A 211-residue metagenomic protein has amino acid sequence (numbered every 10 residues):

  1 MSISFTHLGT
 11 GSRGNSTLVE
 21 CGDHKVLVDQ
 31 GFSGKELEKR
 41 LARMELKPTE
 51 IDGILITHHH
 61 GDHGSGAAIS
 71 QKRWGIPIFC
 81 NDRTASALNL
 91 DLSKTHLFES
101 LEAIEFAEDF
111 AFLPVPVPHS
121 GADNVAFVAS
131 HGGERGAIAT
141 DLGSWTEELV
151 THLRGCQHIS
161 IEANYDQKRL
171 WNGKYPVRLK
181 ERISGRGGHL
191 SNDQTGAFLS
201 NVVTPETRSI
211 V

Functional and structural regions predicted by a protein language model:
M1-M44, N124-D141, H158: Conserved beta-strand hairpin/beta-sheet module of binuclear metal-dependent hydrolase folds, prominently
T6-T17, T57-A67, K72, A85-S86 (+1 more regions): Structured catalytic core of nucleotide-sugar glycosyltransferases
H24, W74-P77, T204-I210: A short helix->loop->beta-strand "cap" motif at the edges of active sites that frequently abuts
V28-G31, I51-H59, F79-D82, A137-D141 (+2 more regions): Active-site neighborhood of phospho(di)ester-bond hydrolases with catalytic His/Asp-centered motifs
K35-C80, Q157: Active-site metal-binding motif and surrounding structural segment of the metallo-beta-lactamase
C80-G133: Metallo-beta-lactamase
I138-V150: Active-site glycine- and acidic-residue-rich loops that bind and position anionic ligands or nucleotide-like cofactors
E147-V211: Cap/insert and terminal regions of metallo-dependent hydrolase folds
